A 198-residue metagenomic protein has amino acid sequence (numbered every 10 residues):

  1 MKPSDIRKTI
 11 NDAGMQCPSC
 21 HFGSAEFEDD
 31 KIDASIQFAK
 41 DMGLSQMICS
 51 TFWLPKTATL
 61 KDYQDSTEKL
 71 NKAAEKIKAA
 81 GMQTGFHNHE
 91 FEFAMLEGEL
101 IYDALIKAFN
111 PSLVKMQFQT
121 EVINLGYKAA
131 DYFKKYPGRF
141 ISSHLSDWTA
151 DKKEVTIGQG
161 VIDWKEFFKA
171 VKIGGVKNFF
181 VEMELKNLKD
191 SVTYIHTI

Functional and structural regions predicted by a protein language model:
M1-K8, T57: Glycine-rich, proline-tolerant flexible connector loops at the mouths of alpha/beta enzymes
K8-M15: Active-site surface patch of divalent metal-dependent phosphodiester/phosphate bond hydrolases
Q16-P18, A25-K115, I123: Active-site acidic/histidine proton-transfer and metal-coordination neighborhood in alpha/beta enzyme cores
G43, L96-V114, V122-I198: Histidine-acidic metal/acid-base catalytic patches
Q119: Active-site glycine-centered loops adjacent to acidic/histidine catalytic or metal-binding residues that shape
